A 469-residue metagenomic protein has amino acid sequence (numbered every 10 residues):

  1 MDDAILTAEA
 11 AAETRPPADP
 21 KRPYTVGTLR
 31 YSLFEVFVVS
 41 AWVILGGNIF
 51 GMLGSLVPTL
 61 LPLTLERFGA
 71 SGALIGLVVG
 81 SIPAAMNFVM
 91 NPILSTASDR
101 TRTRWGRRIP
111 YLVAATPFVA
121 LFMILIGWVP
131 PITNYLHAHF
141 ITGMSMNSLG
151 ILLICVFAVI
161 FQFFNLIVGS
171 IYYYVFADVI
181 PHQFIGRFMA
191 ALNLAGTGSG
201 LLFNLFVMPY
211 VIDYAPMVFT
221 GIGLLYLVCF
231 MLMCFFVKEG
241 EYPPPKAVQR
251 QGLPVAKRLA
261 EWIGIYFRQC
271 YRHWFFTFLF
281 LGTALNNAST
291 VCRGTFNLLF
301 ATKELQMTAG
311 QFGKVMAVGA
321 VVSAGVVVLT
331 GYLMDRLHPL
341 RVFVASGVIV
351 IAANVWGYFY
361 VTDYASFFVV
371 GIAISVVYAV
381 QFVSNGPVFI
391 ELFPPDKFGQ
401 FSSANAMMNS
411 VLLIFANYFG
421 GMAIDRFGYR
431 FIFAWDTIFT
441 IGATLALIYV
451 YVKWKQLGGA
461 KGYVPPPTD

Functional and structural regions predicted by a protein language model:
E13-E35, P243-L279, P465-D469: Juxtamembrane intracellular "pre-TM" segments in multi-pass secondary transporters
D19-A84, F275-G282, N286-L305: Helix-loop boundary and gating motifs at the non-cytosolic
M86-F88, G186-M208, A406-A416: Glycine-rich segments within core transmembrane alpha-helices of 12-TM secondary carriers
N91-W105, V326-H338, I424: Helix-to-loop junctions at the C-terminal end of transmembrane segments in multipass secondary transporters
R100-T116, R336-G347: Cytoplasmic membrane-interface "Motif A"-like loop-to-helix N-cap segments of 12-TM Major Facilitator Superfamily
R107-I109, M144, P209-L225, M422-T440: A membrane-interface helix-boundary motif in multi-pass transporters
V113-M146, I349-T362: C-terminal ends and interior cores of transmembrane alpha-helices in multi-pass membrane transporters/permeases
I167-I180, V380-F393: Intracellular juxtamembrane helix-capping segments at the cytosolic ends of symmetry-related transmembrane helices
